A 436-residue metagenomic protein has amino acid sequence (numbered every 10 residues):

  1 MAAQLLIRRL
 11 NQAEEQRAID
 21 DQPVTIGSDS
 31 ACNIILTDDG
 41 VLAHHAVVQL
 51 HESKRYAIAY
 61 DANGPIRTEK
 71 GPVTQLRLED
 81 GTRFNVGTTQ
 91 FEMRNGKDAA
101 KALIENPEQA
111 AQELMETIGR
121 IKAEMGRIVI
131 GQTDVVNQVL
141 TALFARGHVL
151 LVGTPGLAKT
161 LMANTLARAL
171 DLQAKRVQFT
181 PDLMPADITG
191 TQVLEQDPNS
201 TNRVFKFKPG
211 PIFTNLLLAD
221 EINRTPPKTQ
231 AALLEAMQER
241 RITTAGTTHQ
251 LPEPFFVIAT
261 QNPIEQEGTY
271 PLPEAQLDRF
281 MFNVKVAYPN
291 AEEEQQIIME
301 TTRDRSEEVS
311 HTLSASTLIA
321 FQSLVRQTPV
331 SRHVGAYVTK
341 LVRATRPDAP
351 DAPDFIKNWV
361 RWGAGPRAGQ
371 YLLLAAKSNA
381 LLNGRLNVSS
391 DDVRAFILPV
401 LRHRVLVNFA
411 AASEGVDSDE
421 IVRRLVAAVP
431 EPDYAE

Functional and structural regions predicted by a protein language model:
M1, T88-R127: Regulatory inter-domain linker segments that are low-complexity and enriched for serine/threonine/proline
A2-Q4, A13-T88: Forkhead-associated
A111, I128-V129, T269-Y270, N283-F355 (+4 more regions): Conserved C-terminal "switch" segment of AAA+ ATPases
A111-T154: Pre-Walker A (pre-P-loop) alpha-helix and adjacent loop at the N terminus of AAA/AAA+ ATPase modules, a conserved
Q138-T141, D197-L218: Conserved alpha-helical scaffold flanking the Walker A/P-loop in AAA+ ATPase domains
L143-P181: Walker A/P-loop
E195-S200, T225-T229, M237-T328, K377-N379: Canonical AAA+ ATPase core
D348-E436: C-terminal engagement/docking regions of AAA+ P-loop ATPases
